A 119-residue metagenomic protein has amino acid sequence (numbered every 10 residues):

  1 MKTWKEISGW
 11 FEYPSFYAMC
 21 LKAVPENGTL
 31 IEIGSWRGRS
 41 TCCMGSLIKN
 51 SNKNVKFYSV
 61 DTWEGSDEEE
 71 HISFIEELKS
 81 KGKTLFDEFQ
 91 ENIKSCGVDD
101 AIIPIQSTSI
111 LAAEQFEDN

Functional and structural regions predicted by a protein language model:
M1-N119: A short alpha-helical cap/connector motif
